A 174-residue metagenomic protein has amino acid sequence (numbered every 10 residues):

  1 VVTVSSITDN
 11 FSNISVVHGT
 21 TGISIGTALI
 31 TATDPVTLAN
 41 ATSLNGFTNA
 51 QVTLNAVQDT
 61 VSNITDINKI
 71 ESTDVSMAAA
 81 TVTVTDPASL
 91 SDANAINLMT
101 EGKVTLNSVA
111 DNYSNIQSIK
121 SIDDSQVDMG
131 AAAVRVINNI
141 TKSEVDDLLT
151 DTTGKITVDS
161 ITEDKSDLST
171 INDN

Functional and structural regions predicted by a protein language model:
V1-N174: General marker for long, soluble alpha-helical cores
